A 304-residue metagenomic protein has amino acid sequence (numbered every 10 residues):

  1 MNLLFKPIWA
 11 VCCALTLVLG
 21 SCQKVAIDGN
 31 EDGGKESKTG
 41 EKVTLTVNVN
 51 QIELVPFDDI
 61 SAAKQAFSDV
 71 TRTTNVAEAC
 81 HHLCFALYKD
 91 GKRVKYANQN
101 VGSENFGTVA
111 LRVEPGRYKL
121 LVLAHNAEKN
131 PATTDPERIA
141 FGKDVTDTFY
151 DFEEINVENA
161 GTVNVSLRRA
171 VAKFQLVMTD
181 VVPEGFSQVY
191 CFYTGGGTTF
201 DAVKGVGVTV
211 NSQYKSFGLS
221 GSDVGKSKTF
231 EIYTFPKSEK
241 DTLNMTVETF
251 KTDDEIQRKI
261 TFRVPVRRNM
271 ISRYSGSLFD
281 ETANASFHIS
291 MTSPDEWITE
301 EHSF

Functional and structural regions predicted by a protein language model:
M1-V11: Bacterial N-terminal signal peptides that target proteins for export
V18-S21: C-terminal motif of bacterial Sec signal peptides marking the signal peptidase cleavage site
K24-V101, F106-T108, R117, M270-F304: Acidic/polar, low-complexity intrinsically disordered N-terminal segments immediately downstream of a Sec signal
G29, V171-K173, V181-E184, Y193-T198: Short loop/turn and low-complexity linker motifs enriched in small/turn-promoting residues
K42-T44, F106-T108, A160-T162, K173 (+2 more regions): Intrinsic-disorder/low-complexity, polar/charged segments enriched in Ser/Thr/Lys/Arg/Asp/Glu/Gln
K42-T46, C84, K119-L121, N164 (+4 more regions): Beta-strand secondary-structure signal
S68-T133, G185-M270, I298-F304: Tryptophan-paired
F141-T179, K259-F304: Extracellular beta-sheet/turn segments enriched in Thr/Pro/Gly and aliphatic residues
